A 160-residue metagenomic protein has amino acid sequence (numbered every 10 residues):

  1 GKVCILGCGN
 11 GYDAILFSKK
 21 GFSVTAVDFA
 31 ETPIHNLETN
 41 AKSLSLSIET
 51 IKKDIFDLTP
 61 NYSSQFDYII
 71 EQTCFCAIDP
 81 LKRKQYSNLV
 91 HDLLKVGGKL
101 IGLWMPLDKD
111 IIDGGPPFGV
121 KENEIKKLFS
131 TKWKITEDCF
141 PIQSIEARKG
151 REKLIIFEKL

Functional and structural regions predicted by a protein language model:
G1-Y62, I78-L160: Class I (Rossmann-like) S-adenosyl-L-methionine-dependent methyltransferase catalytic domain, capturing the SAM-binding
Q65-F66: Local beta-strand N-terminus motif with an aromatic residue
I70: A conserved beta-strand element that flanks and buttresses the S-adenosyl-L-methionine
T73-A77: Short catalytic micro-motifs in class I SAM-dependent methyltransferases
